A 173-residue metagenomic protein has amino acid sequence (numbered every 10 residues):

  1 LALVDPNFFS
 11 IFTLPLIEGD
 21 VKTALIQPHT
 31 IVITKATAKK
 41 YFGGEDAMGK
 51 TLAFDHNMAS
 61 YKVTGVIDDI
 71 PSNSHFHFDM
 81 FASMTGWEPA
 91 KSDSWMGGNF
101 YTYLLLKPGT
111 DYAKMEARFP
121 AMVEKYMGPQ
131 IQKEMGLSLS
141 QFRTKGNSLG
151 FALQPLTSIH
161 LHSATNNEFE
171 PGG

Functional and structural regions predicted by a protein language model:
A2-E18, H29-G172: Mid-to-C-terminal secondary-structure elements that act as membrane-proximal/extracytoplasmic interface segments
K22-I26: Glycine-rich loop motifs involved in handling phospho/adenylate chemistry
